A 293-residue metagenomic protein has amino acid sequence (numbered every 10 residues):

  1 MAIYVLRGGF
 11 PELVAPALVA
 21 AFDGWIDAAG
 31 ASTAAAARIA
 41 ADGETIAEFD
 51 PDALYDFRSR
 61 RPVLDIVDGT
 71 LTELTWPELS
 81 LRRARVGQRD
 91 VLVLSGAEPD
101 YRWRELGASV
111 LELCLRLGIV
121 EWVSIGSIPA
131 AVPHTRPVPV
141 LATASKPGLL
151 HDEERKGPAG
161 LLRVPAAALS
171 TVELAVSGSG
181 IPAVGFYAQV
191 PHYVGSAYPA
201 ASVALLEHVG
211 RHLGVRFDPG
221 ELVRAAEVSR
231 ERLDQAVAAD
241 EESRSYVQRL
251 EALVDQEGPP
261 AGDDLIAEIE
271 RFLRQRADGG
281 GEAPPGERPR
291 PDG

Functional and structural regions predicted by a protein language model:
M1-G96: N-terminal short beta-loop-beta anion/metal-coordinating cradle
A20-A21, S95-G96, S124-G126, Y187-Q189: Short beta-strand segments
F22-I26, L94-W103, R155-R163, H192-S196: Flexible, glycine/proline-enriched loop segments at strand-loop-helix junctions that form or flank small-ligand binding
D27-A34, Y101, E105, A167 (+5 more regions): Conserved active-site and cofactor/substrate-binding residues in soluble primary-metabolism enzymes
R89, A97-L149, V172: Internal, conserved structured core segments that host functional sites
A131-H212, R216: Catalytic cores of processing enzymes, dominated by hydrolases/peptidases, characterized by acidic/His-rich
V194-G293: A conserved C-terminal secondary-structure "cap"
